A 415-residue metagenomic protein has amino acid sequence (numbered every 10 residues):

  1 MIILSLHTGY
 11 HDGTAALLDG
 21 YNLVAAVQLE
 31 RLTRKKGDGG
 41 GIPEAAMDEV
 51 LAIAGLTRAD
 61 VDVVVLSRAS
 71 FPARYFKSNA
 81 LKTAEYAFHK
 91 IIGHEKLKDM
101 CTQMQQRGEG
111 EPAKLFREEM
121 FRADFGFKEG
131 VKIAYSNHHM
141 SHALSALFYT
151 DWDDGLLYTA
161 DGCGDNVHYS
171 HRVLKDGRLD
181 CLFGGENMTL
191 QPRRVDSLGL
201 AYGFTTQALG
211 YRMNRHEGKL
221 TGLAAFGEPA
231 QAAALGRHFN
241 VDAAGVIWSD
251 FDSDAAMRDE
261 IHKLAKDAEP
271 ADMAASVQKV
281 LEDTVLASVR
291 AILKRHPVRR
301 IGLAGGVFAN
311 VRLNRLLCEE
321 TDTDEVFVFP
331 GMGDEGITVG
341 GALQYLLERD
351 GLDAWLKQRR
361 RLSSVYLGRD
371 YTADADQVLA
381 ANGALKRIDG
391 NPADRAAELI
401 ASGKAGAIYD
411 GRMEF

Functional and structural regions predicted by a protein language model:
M1-F415: Short acidic/glycine-rich loops and adjacent helix/strand connectors that line catalytic pockets where negatively
